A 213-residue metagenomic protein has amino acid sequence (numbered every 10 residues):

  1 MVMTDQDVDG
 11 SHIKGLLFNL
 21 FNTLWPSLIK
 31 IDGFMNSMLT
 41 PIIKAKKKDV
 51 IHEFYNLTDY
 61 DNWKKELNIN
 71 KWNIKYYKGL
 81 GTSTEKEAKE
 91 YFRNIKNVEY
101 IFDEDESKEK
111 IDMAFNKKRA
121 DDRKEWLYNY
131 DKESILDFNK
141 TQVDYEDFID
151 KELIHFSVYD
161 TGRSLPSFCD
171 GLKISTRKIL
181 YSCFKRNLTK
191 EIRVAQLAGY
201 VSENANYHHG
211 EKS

Functional and structural regions predicted by a protein language model:
M1-S213: Conserved phosphate-chemistry cores used by DNA topoisomerases
